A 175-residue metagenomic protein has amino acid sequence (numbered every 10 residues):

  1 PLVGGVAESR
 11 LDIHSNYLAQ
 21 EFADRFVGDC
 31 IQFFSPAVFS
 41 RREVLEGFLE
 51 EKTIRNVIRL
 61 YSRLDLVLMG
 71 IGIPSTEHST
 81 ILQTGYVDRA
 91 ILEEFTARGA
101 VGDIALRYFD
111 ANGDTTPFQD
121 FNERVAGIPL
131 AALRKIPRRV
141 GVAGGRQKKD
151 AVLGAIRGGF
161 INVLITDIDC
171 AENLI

Functional and structural regions predicted by a protein language model:
P1-V3: ATP-dependent adenylation/pyrophosphate-handling site
G5-I175: Conserved phosphate- and dinucleotide-binding cores of soluble alpha/beta proteins, encompassing both enzyme active
